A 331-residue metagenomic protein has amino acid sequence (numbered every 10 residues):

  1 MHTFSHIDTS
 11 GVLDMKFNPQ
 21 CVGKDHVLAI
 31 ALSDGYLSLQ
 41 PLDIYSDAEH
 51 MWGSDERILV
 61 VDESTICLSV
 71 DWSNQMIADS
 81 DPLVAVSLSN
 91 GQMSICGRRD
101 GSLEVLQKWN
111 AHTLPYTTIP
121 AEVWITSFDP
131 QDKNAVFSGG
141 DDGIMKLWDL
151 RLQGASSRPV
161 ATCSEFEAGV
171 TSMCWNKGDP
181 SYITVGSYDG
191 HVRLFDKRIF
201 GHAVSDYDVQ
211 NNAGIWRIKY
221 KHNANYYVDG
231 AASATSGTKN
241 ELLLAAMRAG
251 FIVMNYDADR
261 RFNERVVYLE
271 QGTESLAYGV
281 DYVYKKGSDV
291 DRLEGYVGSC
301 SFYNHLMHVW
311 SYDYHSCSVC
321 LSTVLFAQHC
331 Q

Functional and structural regions predicted by a protein language model:
M1-Q131, A135-W148, S164, Y207-N211 (+2 more regions): WD40 beta-propeller repeat fold
R151: Activation of the activation-loop gatekeeper triad in protein kinase-fold domains
G154-A232: Eukaryotic tandem repeat interaction scaffolds
